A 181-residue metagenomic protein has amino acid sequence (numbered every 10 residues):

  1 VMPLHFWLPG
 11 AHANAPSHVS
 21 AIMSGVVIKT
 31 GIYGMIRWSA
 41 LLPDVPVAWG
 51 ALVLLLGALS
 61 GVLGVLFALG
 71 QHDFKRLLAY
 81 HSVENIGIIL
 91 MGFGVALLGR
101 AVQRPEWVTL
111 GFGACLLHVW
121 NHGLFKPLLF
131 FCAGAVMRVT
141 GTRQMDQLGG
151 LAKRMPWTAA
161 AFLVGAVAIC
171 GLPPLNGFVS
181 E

Functional and structural regions predicted by a protein language model:
V1-E181: Hydrophobic transmembrane alpha-helices and their helix-loop junctions in integral membrane proteins
